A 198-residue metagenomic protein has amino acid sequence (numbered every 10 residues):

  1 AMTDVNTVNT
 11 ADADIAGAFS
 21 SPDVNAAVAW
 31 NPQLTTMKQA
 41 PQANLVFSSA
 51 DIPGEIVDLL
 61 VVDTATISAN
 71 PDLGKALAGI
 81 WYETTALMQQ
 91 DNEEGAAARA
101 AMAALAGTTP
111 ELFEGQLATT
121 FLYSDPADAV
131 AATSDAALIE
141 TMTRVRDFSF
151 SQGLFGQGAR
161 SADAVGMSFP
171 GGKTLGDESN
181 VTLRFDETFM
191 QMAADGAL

Functional and structural regions predicted by a protein language model:
A1-A11, S21-N25, P110, F155-Q157: A local structural motif
V5, F47-S48, L112-F113, A159-R160: Residue-level detector of family-conserved "landmark" positions at structurally sensitive sites
D14-P110: Pocket-lining segment of extracytoplasmic ligand-binding domains
P32, A50, Q116, A162-D163: Residue-level "edge-of-site" marker
T36-M37, G54-I56, T120-F121, G166-F169: Short secondary-structure boundary/hinge segments and terminal tails
A69-G158: Secondary-structure end/capping motifs
R146-L198: Conserved C-terminal helix/tail region of periplasmic/extracytoplasmic solute-binding proteins
